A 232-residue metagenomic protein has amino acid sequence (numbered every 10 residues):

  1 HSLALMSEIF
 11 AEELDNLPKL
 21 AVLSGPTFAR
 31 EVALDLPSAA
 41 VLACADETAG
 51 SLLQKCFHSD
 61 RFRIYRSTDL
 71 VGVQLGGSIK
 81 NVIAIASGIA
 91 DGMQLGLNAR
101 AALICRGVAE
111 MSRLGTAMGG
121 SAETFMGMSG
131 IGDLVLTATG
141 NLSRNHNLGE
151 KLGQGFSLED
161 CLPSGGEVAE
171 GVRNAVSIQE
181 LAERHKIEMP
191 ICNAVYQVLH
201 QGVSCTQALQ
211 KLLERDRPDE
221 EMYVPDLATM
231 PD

Functional and structural regions predicted by a protein language model:
H1-D35, L53: Rossmann-like NAD(P)(H) cofactor-binding subdomain of soluble oxidoreductases
A21-S24, V41-C44, A86, S129: Short beta-strand segments
P26-L34, D60-A84, M93, S121-I131: Conserved Rossmann-fold dehydrogenase catalytic segment
V32-S51, I89-L97, A101-A102: Short beta-strand and adjoining strand-loop segment in the mid-core of the Rossmann-like NAD(P)-dependent dehydrogenase
L53-S59: Short amphipathic alpha-helices in soluble, non-transmembrane regions that often serve as interface/regulatory elements
K80, S87-D91, T116-M126, G130-D232: NAD(P)-dependent Rossmann-like dehydrogenase/reductase catalytic/cofactor-binding core
N98-G107, E167: Active-site pocket-shaping loop/turn-to-helix segments
G107-M118: Alpha-helical phosphate/pyrophosphate-handling elements in metalloenzyme active cores
